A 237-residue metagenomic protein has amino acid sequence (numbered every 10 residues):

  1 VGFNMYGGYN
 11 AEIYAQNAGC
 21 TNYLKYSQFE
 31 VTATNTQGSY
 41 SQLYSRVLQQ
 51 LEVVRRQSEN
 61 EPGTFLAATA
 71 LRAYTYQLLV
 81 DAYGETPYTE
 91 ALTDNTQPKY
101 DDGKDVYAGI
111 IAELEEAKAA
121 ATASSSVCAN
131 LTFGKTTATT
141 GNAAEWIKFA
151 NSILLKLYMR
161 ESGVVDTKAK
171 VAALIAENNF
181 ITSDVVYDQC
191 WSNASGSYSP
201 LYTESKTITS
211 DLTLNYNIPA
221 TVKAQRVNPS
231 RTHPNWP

Functional and structural regions predicted by a protein language model:
V1-Q16: A short, exposed helix-loop element centered on a Lys and neighboring polar residues
N17-L71, T75-P237: Structured, solvent-exposed acidic/aromatic patches
